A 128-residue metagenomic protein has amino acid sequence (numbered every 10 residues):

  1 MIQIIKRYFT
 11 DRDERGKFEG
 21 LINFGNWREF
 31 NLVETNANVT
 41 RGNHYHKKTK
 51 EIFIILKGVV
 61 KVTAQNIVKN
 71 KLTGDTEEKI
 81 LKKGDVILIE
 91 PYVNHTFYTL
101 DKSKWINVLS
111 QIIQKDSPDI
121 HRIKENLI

Functional and structural regions predicted by a protein language model:
M1-R28, G42: A short, N-terminal "cap"/entry segment at the start of jelly-roll beta-barrel domains of the cupin/DSBH fold
Q3-T10, N94-I128: Double-stranded beta-helix
N31-T49: Conserved short histidine dyad/triad with adjacent acidic residue
N36-N38, K83-G84, E90-Y92, K102: Tight coil/turn sites that cap or link beta-strands
H44, K50-L56, K79, T96-F97: His/acidic/aromatic-lined binding-pocket segments of jelly-roll/cupin-type domains and related regulatory beta-sandwich
K48-V68: Glycine- and acidic-residue-biased ligand/ion/polar-headgroup-sensing regions
V59-K61, V86, K102-K104: Structural motif
I67-P91: Short acidic-glycine-tyrosine-enriched beta hairpin
